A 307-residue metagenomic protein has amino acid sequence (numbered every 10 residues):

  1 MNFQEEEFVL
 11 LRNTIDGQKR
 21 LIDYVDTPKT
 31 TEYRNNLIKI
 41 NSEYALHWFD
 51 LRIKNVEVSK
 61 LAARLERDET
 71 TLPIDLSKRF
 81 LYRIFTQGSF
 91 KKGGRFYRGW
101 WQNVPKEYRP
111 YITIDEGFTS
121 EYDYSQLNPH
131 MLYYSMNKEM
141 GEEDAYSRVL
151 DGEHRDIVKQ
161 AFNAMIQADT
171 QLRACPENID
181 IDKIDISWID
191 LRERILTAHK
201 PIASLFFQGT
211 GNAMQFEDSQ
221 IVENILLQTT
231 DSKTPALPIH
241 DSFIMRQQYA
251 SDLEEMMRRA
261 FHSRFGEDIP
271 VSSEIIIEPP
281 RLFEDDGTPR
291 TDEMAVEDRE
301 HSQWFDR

Functional and structural regions predicted by a protein language model:
M1-P110, E116, S272-R307: Non-catalytic nucleic-acid-binding interfaces of large nucleic-acid enzymes and RNP effectors
G94-Q208, Q215: Helical catalytic core of nucleic-acid polymerases
D123-Y124, P235-R246: Catalytic palm active-site di-aspartate
E143-G152, E267-E278: A generic structural motif
M214-Q220: Surface segments flanking catalytic/ligand-binding clefts of nucleic-acid enzymes
Q220-I239: Active-site palm subdomain of RNA-directed nucleic acid polymerases
I244-M257: Catalytic palm subdomain of template-directed nucleic-acid polymerases, centered on the conserved carboxylate motif
A260-E267: A common structural junction motif
